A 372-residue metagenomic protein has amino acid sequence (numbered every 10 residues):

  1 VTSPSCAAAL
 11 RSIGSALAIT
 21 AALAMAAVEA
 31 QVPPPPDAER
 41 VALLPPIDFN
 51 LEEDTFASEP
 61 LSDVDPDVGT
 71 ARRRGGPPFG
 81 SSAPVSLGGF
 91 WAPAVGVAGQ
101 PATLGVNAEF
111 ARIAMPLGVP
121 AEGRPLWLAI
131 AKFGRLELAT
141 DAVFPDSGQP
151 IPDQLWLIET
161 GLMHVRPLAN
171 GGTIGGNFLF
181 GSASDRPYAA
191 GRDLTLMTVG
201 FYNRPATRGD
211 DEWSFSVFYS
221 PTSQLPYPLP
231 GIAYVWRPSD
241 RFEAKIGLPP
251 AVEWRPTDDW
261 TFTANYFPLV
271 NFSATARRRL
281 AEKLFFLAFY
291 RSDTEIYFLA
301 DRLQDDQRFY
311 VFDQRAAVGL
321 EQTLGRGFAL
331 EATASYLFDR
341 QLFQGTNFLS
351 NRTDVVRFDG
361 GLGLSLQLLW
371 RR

Functional and structural regions predicted by a protein language model:
S12-A24: Bacterial N-terminal signal peptides
A38-P205, Q304-A317, F348: Transmembrane beta-barrel domains of bacterial outer-membrane proteins
G89-V95, F133-A139, F178-R186, R204 (+7 more regions): Transmembrane beta-strands of outer-membrane beta-barrel pores
P101-V106, P152-Q154, D185-L194, Y219-P228 (+2 more regions): Solvent-exposed loop/turn segments connecting transmembrane beta-strands in outer-membrane beta-barrel proteins
M115-V119, H164-R166, G200-A206, Y219 (+8 more regions): Residue-level signature of outer-membrane beta-barrel architecture
P120-L128, A169-G175, T207-W213, R241-A244 (+5 more regions): Repeated loop/turn-to-beta-strand initiation elements of outer-membrane beta-barrel proteins
G231-V235, V318, Q322-T323, F328 (+1 more regions): Outer-membrane beta-barrel "beta-signal"
A251-E253, D259-F267, S273-R352: Outer membrane beta-barrel transmembrane domains
